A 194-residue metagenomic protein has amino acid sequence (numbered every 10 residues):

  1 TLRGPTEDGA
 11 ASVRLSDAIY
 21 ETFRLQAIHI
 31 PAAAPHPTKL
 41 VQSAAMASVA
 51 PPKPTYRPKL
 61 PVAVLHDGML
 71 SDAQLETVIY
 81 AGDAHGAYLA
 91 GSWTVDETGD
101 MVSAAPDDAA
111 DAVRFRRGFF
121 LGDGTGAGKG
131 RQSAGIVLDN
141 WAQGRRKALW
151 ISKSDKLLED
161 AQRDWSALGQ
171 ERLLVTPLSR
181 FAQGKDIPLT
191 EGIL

Functional and structural regions predicted by a protein language model:
L2-Y20, P35-M69, V95-A110, R116-R117 (+2 more regions): SF2 helicase/translocase NTPase motor core, specifically the RecA-like lobe 1 inter-motif segment between Walker
Y20-Q26: Eukaryotic nuclear, charge-biased low-complexity tracts
D72-L75: Carboxylate-rich, divalent-cation-coordinating active-site regions
G82, G86, G130, L138: Residue-level marker of positions within ordered structural domains that often coincide with functionally constrained
D83, G126, D155-L158: Short, solvent-exposed loop/turn segments at secondary-structure junctions
D83-A90, A109-G118: Phosphate-binding P-loop
R114-I136: Walker A/P-loop
